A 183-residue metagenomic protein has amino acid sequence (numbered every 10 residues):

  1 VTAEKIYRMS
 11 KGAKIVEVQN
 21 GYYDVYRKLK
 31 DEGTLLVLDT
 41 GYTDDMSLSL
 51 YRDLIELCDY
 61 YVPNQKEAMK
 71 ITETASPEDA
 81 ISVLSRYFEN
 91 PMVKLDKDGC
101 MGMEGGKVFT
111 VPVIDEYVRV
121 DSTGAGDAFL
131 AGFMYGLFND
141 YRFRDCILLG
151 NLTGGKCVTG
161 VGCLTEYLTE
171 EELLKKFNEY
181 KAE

Functional and structural regions predicted by a protein language model:
V1-F109, E172, E183: Ribokinase/PfkB-type carbohydrate-kinase core domain
P77-E183: Conserved phosphate-binding/catalytic region of the ribokinase-like
